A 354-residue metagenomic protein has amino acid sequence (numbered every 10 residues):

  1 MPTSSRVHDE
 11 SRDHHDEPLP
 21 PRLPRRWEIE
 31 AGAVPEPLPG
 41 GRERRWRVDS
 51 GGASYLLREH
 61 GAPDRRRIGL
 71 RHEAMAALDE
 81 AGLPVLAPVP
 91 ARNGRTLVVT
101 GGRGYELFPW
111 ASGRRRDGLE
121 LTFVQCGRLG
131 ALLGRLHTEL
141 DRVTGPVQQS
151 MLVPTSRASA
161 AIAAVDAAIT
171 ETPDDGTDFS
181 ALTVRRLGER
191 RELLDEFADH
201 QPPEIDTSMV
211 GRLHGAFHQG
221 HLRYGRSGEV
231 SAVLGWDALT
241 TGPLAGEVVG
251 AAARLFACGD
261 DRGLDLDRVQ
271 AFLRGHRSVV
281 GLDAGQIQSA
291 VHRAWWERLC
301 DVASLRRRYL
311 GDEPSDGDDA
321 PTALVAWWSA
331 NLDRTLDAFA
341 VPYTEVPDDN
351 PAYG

Functional and structural regions predicted by a protein language model:
M1-V34: Juxta-kinase regulatory segment immediately upstream of eukaryotic protein kinase catalytic domains
P2, L119, F123-V184, S208-V210: A cross-family kinase active-site recognition segment
T3, L152-A160, A164-T172, S278 (+1 more regions): ATP/Mg2+ or Mg2+-diphosphate-binding catalytic cores that bind nucleotide phosphates or diphosphates via glycine-rich
H15-R22, G145, V165-G215, G225 (+1 more regions): An alpha-helical support segment within catalytic cores of ATP-dependent transferases
P39-G52, L56-L57, P88, A198-G246: Active-site acidic catalytic loop and adjacent metal/ATP-binding pocket of ATP-dependent phosphoryl transfer enzymes
S50-V147: ATP-binding pocket architecture of kinase catalytic cores
Q149, L282-R293: All-alpha amphipathic helical-bundle segments outside canonical DNA-binding/catalytic cores that form hydrophobic
A245-G281, A294-P314: Active-site activation/catalytic loop segments of kinase-like enzymes and analogous catalytic loops in related
